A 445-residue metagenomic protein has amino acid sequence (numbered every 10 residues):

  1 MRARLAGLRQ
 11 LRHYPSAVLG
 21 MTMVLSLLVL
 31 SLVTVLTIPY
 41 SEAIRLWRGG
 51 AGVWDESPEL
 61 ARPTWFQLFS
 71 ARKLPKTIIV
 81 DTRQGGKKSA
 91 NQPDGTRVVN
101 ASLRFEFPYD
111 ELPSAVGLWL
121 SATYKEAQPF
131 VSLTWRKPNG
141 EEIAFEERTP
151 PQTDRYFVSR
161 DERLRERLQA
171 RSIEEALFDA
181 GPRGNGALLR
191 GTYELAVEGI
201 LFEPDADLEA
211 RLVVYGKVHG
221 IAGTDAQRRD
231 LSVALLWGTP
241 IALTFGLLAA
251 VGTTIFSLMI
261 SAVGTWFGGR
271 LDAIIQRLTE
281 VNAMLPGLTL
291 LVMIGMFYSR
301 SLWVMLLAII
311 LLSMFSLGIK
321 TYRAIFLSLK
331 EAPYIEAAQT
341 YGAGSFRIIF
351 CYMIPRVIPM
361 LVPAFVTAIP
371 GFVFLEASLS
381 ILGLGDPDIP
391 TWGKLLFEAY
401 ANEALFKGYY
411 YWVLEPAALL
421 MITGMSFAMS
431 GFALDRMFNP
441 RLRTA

Functional and structural regions predicted by a protein language model:
M1-G246, T253, A399-I422, A428-S430 (+1 more regions): Gly/Trp-centered helix-boundary motif
T224-A445: Alpha-helical transmembrane segments of integral membrane proteins, especially multi-pass inner/plasma-membrane
